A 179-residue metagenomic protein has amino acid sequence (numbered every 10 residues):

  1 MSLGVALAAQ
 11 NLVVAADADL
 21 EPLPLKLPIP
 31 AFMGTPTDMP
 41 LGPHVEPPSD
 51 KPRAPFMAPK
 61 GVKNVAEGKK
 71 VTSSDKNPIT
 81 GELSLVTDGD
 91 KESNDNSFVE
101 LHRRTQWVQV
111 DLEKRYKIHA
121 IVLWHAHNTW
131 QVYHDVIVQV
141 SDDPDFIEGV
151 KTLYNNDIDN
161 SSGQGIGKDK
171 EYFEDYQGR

Functional and structural regions predicted by a protein language model:
M1-Q10: Bacterial N-terminal signal peptides
L12-V62: N-terminal pre-domain segments of enzymes
D17-G34, S74-K76, F98-W107, R115-Y116 (+1 more regions): Trp- and acidic/polar-enriched beta-sheet ligand-binding modules for extracellular glycan and matrix recognition
A54, A58-D90: Predominantly extracellular/luminal regions of secreted and cell-surface proteins, especially disulfide-bonded
G89-N94, H102-R104: Eukaryotic beta-rich interaction modules
